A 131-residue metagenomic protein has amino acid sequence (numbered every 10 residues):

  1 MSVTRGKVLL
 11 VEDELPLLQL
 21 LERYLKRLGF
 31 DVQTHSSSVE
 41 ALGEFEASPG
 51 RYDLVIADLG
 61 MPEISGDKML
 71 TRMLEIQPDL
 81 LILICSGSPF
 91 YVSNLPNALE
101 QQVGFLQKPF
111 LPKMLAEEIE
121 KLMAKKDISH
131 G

Functional and structural regions predicted by a protein language model:
E12: Conserved acidic carboxylate
L18, P62: The feature encodes the CheY-like receiver
Q19-R27: Charged docking surfaces used in two-component/phosphorelay signaling
E22, F110-K121, D127: C-terminal output helix
T34-L54, E75: Acidic, metal-coordinating helix/loop segments flanking the phosphotransfer/catalytic sites of two-component signaling
S37-E40, S65-M69: Acidic catalytic/metal-coordinating carboxylates
D58: Active-site residues of response regulator receiver
